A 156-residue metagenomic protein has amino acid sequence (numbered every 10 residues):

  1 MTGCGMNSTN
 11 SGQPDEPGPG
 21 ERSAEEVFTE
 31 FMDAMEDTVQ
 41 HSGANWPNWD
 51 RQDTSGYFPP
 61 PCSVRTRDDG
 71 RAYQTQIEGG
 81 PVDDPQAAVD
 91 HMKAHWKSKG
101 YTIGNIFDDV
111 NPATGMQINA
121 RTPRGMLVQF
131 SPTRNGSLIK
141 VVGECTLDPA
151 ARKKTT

Functional and structural regions predicted by a protein language model:
M1, S8, P85, K154-T155: Intrinsically disordered/low-complexity terminal segments and short unstructured peptides
T2-D68: N-terminal leader/targeting segments
E21-A24, E78, V82: Active-site oxyanion-binding pockets that recognize sulfate/phosphate
V27-A34, V142-T156: C-terminal basic regulatory modules in eukaryotic proteins
D68-T75, R152-T155: Extracellular/mature segments of secreted proteins
G80-E144: Extracytosolic low-complexity repeat regions of secreted or lipid-anchored proteins
